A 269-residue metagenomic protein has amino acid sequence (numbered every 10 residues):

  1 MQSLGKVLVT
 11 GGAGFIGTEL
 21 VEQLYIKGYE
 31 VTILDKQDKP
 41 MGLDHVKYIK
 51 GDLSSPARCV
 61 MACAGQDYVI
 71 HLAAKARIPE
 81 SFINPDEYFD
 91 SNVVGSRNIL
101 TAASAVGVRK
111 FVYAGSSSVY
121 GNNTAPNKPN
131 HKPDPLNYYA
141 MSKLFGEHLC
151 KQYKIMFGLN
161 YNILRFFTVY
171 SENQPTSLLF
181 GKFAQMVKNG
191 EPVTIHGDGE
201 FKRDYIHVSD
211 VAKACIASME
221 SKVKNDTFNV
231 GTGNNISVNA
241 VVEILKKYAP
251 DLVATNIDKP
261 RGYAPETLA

Functional and structural regions predicted by a protein language model:
V7-K27: N-terminal Rossmann NAD(P)H-binding glycine-rich loop of SDR-like oxidoreductase domains
T10, L34, V69-A73, F111-S117 (+1 more regions): SDR active-site strand-loop-helix element
Y29-Q37: Conserved glycine-rich Rossmann-like NAD(P)H-binding loop of the short-chain dehydrogenase/reductase
H45-S55: Rossmann-fold cofactor-recognition segment
L53-D90: NAD(P)H-binding glycine-rich loop region in Rossmannoid oxidoreductase-like domains and their noncatalytic homologs
I83, E87-N98, A105, R109-K110 (+3 more regions): Catalytic helix-loop patch of NAD(P)-dependent Rossmann-fold dehydrogenases
V187-A269: C-terminal substrate-binding subdomain of Rossmann-fold SDR/epimerase-dehydratase oxidoreductases
